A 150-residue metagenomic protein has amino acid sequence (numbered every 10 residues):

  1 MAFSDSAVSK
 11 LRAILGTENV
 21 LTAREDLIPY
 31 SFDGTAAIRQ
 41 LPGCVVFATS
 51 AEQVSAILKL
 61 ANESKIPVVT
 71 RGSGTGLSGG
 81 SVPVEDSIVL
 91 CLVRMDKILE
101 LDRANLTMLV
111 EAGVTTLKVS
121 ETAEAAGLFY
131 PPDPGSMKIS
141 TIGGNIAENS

Functional and structural regions predicted by a protein language model:
M1-G34, E63-I66: N-terminal accessory segments
L11, A37-V68, D86, L92-G135 (+2 more regions): N-terminal glycine-rich flavin-associated loop
N19-L21, T70, P132: A generic structural-conservation signal
G34-A37, G79-V84: Short glycine-biased active-site loop of nucleotidyltransferases that positions the nucleotide triphosphate and helps
S78-S81, I88-L92: Short, acidic (Asp/Glu-rich) active-site segment that either coordinates a divalent metal cofactor
S81, N145-I146: Conserved phosphate/anionic-ligand binding catalytic regions in large, soluble enzymes, centered on
I139-T141: Beta-rich nucleic-acid/ligand-interaction surfaces
